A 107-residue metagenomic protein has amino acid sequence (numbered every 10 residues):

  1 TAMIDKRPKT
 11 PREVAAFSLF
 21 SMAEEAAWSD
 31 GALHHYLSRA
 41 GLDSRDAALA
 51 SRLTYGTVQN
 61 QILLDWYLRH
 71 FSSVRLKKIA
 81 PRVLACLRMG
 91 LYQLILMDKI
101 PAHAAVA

Functional and structural regions predicted by a protein language model:
A2-A107: Class I Rossmann-like S-adenosyl-L-methionine
